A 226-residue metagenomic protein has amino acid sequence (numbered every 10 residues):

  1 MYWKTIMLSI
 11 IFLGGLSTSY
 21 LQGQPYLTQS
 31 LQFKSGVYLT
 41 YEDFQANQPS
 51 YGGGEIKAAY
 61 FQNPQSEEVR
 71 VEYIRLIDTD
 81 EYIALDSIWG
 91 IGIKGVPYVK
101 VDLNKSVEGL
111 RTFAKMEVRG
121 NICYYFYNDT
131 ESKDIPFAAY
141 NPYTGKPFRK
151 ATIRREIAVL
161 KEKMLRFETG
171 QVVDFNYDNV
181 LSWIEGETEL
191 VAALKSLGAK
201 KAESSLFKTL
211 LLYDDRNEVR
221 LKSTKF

Functional and structural regions predicted by a protein language model:
M1-L27: Bacterial Sec-dependent N-terminal signal peptides
M1-Y2, I6-M7, K146-R149, L211: Generic detector of bulky aromatic hydrophobic side chains
P25-V191: Aromatic-patch recognition
W183-K225: C-terminal partner/receptor-binding element of secreted or periplasmic proteins
